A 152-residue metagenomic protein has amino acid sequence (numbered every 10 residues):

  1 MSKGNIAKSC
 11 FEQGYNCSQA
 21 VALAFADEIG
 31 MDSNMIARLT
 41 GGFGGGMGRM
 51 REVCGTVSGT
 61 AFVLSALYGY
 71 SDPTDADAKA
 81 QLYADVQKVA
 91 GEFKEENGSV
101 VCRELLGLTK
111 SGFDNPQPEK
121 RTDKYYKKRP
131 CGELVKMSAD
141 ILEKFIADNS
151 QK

Functional and structural regions predicted by a protein language model:
M1-I29: Active-site-proximal helix-loop elements at catalytic-domain edges
N5-E12, F43-R51, D123-K128: A short glycine/serine-rich beta->alpha loop
C17, C54, C102: Short cysteine clusters
L23-D27, F62-G69, D140-K144: Short glycine/serine- and small hydrophobic-enriched flexible loop segments
A24-G42, S111-P116: Acidic-glycine-rich active-site phosphate/pyrophosphate-binding loop
E28-R38, L64-D85, S150: Phosphate-handling active-site elements
G48-F62: Conserved phosphate/anionic-ligand binding catalytic regions in large, soluble enzymes, centered on
Y83-K152: C-terminal binding/interaction regions
